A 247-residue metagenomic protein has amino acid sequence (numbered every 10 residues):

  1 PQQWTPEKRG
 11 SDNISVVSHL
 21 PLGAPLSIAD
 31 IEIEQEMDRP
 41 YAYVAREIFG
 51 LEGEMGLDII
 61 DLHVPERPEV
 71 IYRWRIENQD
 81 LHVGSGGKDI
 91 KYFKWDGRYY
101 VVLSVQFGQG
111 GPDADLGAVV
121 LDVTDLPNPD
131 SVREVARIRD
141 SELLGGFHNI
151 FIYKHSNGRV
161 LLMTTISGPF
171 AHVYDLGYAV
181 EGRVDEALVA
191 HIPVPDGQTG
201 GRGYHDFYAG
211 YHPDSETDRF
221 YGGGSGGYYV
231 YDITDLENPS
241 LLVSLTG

Functional and structural regions predicted by a protein language model:
P1-G247: Feature marking well-ordered beta-strand scaffolds used for ligand recognition
